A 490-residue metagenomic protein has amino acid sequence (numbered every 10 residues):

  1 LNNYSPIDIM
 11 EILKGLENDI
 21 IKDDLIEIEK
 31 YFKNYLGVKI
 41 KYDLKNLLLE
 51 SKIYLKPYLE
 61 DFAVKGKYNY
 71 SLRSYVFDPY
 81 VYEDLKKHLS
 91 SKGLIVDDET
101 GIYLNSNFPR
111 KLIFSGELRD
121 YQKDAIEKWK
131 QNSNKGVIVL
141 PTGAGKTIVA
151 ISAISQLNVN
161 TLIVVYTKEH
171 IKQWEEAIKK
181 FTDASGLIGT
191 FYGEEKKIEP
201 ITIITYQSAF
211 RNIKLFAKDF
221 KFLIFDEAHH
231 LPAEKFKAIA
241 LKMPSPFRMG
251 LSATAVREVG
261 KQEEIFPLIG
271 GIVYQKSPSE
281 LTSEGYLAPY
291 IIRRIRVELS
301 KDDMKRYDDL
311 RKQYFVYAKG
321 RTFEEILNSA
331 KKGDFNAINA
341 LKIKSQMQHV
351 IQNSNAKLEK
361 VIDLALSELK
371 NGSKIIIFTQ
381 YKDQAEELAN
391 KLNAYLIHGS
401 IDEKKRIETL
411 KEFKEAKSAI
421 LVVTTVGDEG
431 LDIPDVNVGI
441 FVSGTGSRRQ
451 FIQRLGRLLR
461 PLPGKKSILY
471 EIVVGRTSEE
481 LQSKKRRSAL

Functional and structural regions predicted by a protein language model:
L1-E117: Accessory DNA-engaging acidic/polar modules
N132-I154: Walker A/P-loop
K172, L187-K197, K374-F378, D383-D428 (+1 more regions): Conserved helicase ATPase core of P-loop NTP-dependent helicases/translocases
Y192-F222, A233-A238: Conserved helix/coil segment N-terminal to the catalytic DExD/H
F220-K221, E263, V422, E429-T445 (+2 more regions): A short beta-strand element within the Helicase C-terminal
H229-I292, D303: Post-DEXD/H (motif II) to motif III coupling segment of the RecA-like Helicase ATP-binding lobe
F323-R406: Conserved helicase/translocase motor-coupling segment
R457-R486: Conserved segment of the helicase C-terminal RecA-like domain
